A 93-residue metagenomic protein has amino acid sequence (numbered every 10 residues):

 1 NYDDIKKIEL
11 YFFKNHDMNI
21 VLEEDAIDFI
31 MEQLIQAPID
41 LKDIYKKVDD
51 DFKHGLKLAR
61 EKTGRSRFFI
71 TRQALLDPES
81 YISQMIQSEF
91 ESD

Functional and structural regions predicted by a protein language model:
N1-D93: AAA+ P-loop NTPase nucleotide-binding core of proteostasis motors
